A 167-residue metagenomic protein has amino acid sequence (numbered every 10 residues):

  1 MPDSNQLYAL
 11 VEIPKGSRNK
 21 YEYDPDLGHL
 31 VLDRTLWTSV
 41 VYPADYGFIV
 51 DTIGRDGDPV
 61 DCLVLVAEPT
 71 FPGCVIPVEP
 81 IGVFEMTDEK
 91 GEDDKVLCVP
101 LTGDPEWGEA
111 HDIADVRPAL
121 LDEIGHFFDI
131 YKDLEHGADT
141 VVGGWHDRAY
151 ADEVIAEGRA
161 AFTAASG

Functional and structural regions predicted by a protein language model:
M1-G167: Hydrophobic N-terminal alpha-helices or hydrophobic patches in metabolic proteins across all domains of life
